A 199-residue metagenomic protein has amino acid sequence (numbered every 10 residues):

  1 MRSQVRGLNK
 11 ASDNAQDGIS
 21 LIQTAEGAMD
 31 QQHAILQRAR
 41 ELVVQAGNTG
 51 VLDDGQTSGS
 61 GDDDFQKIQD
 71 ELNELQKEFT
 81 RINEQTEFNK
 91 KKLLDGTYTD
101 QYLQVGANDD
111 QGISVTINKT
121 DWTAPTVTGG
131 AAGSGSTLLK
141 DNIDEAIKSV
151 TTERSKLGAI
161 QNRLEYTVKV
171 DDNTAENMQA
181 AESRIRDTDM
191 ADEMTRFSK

Functional and structural regions predicted by a protein language model:
M1-K199: Primary detection of the long, small/polar-rich alpha-helical "axial" segments characteristic of bacterial flagellar
